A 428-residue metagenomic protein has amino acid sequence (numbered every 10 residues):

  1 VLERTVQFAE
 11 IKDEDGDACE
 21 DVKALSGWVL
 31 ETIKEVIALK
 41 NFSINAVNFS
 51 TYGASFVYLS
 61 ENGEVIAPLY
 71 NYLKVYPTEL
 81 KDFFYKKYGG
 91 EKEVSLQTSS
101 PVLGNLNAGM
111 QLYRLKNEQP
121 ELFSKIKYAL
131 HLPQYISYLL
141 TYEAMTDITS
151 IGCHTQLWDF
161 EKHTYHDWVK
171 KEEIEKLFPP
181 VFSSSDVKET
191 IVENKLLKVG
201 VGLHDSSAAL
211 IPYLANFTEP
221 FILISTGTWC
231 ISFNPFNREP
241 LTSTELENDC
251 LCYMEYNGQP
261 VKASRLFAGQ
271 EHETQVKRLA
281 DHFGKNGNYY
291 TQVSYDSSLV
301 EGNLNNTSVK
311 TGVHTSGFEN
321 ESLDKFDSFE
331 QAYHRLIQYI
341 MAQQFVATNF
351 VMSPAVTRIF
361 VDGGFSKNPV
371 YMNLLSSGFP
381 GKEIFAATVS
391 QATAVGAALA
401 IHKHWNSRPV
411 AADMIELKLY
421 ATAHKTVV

Functional and structural regions predicted by a protein language model:
V1, Y52-S55, T228-I231, F365-N368: Gly/Ser/Thr-rich loops at beta-strand to alpha-helix junctions that form or flank small-molecule/cofactor-binding
V1-L69, E79, F83, K125 (+5 more regions): N-terminal glycine/serine-rich phosphate-binding loop of ATP-dependent small-molecule kinases, especially carbohydrate
V6-I11, Y70-P77, T228-C230, T388-A392: Short, acidic/turn-prone active-site loops that include or flank metal/cofactor- and phosphate-binding residues
F8, T51, L73, S185 (+1 more regions): Residues that line or immediately flank small-molecule/substrate-binding pockets and catalytic motifs
A38-Y72, S100-L106, S137-D159, F182 (+1 more regions): Short beta-strand-loop/turn "lid" adjacent to the catalytic site in phosphate-handling enzymes
Y85-S100, Y113-I126, H131-Q134, Y138-E143 (+3 more regions): Active-site core segments that coordinate phosphate-bearing ligands/cofactors across diverse enzyme families
G104, G109-R114: Periplasmic solute-binding protein
D167-D186: A conserved helix-loop-beta module that forms one wall/lid of the active-site cleft in ATP-utilizing catalytic domains
